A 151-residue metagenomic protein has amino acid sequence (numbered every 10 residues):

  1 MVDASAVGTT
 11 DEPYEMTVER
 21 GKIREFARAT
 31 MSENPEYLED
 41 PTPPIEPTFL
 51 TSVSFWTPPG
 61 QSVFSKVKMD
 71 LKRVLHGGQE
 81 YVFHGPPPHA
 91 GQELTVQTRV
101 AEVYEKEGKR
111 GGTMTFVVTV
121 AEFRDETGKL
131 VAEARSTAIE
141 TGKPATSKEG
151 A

Functional and structural regions predicted by a protein language model:
M1-G78, A145-A151: Hot-dog-fold acyl-thioester-processing enzymes
M1-V2, F83-A151: HotDog/MaoC-like acyl-thioester-processing domains
